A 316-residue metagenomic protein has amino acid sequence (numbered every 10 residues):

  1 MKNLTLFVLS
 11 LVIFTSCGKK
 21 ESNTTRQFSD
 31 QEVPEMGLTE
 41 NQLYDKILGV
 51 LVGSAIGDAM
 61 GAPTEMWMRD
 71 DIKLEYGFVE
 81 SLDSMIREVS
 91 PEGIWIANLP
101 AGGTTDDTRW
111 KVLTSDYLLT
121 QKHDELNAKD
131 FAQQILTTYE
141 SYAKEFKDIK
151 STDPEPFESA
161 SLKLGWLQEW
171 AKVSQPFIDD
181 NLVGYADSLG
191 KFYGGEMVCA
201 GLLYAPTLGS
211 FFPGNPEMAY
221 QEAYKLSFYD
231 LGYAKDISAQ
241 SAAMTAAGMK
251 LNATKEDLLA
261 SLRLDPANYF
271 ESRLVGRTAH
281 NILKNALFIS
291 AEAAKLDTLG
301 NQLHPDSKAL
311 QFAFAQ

Functional and structural regions predicted by a protein language model:
K2-V8: Sec-dependent signal peptide recognition, specifically the positively charged N-region followed immediately by
L9-S10, L118: Enrichment for repetitive, rod-forming helical segments
I13-S16: C-terminal motif of bacterial Sec signal peptides marking the signal peptidase cleavage site
G18-Q316: Structured, active/binding-site neighborhoods that engage oxygen-rich ligands
